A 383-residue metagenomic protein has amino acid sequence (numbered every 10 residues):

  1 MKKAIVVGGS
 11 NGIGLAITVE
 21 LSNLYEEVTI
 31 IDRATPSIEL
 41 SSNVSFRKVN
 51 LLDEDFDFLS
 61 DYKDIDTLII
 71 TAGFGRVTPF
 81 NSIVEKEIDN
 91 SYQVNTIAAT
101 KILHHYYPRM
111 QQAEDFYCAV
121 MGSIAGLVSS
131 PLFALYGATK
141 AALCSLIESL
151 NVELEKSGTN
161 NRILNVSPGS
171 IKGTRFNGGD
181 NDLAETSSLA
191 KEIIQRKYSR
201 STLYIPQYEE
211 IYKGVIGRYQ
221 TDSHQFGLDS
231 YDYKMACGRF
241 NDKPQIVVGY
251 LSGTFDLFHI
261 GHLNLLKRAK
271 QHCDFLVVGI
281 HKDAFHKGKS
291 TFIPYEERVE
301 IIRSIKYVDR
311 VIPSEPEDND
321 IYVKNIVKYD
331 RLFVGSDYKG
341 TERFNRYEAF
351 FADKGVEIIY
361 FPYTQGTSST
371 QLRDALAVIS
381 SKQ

Functional and structural regions predicted by a protein language model:
S10, G14-T18: N-terminal Rossmann NAD(P)H-binding glycine-rich loop of SDR-like oxidoreductase domains
T71-V77: Conserved NAD(P)H cofactor-binding loop of Rossmann-fold oxidoreductase domains
P79-F80, E87-N90: Substrate-binding pocket helix/loop in short-chain dehydrogenase/reductase
L103, T139: Active-site helix of classical SDR
S123: Residue(s) in the substrate-gating loop at a strand-loop-helix junction that position the organic substrate next
N161, N165, N177-R218: C-terminal helical subdomain
F240-Q383: Nucleotidyltransferase catalytic core that binds NTPs
